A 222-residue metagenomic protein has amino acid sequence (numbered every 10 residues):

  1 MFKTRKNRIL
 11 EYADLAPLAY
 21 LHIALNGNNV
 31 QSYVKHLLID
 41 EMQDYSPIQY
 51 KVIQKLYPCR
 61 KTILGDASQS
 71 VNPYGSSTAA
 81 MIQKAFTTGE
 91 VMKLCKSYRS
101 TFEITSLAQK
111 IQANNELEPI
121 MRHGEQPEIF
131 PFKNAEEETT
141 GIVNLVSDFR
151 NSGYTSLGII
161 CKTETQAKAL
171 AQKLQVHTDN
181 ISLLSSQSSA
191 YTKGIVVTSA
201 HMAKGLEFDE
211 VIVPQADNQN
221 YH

Functional and structural regions predicted by a protein language model:
M1-A16: Coupling/switch/interface segments within P-loop NTPase motor domains and analogous charged loops in nucleic-acid
Y12-G27: Short, hydrophobic/amphipathic alpha-helical patches that form generic packing surfaces within helical domains
I23, G27-H36, Q43-H222: Conserved helicase motor core of SF1/SF2 NTP-dependent helicases
